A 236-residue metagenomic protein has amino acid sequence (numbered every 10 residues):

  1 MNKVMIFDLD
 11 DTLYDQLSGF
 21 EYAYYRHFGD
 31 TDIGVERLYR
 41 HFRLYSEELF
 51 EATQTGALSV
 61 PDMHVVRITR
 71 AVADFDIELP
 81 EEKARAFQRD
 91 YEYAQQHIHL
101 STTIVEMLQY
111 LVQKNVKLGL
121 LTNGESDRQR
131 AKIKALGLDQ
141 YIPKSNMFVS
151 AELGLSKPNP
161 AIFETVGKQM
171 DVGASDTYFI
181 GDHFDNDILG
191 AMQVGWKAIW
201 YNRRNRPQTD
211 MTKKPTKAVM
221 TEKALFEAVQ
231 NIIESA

Functional and structural regions predicted by a protein language model:
M1-K3, I33, Q109, L121 (+1 more regions): Asp-based, Mg2+/Mn2+-dependent phosphohydrolase catalytic module
N2-L9, L13-T102, Q113: N-terminal helical cap/lid subdomain that shapes the substrate entry/recognition surface in HAD-like hydrolases
S18-Y22, T102-E106, A131, P160-A161: Generic recognition of short, well-ordered alpha-helical segments
E92, Q96, K114-N115, E125-R128 (+1 more regions): Conserved acidic, metal-coordinating active-site core of Asp-based, Mg2+-dependent phosphoryl-transfer enzymes
